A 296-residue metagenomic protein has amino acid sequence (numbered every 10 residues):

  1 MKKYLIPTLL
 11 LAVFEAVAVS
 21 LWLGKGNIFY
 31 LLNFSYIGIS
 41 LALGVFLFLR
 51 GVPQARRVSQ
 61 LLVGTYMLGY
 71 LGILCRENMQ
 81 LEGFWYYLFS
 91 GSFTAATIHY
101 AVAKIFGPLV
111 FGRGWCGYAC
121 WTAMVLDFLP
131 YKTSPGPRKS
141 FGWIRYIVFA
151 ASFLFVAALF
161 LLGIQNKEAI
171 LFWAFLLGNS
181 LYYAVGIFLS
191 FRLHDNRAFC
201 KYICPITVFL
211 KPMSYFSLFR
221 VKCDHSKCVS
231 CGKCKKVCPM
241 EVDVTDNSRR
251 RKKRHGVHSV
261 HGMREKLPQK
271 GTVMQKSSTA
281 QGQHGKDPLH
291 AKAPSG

Functional and structural regions predicted by a protein language model:
M1-D246, H255-H258, G262-E265, K270-S295: Non-ligating segments of multi-cofactor redox enzymes
